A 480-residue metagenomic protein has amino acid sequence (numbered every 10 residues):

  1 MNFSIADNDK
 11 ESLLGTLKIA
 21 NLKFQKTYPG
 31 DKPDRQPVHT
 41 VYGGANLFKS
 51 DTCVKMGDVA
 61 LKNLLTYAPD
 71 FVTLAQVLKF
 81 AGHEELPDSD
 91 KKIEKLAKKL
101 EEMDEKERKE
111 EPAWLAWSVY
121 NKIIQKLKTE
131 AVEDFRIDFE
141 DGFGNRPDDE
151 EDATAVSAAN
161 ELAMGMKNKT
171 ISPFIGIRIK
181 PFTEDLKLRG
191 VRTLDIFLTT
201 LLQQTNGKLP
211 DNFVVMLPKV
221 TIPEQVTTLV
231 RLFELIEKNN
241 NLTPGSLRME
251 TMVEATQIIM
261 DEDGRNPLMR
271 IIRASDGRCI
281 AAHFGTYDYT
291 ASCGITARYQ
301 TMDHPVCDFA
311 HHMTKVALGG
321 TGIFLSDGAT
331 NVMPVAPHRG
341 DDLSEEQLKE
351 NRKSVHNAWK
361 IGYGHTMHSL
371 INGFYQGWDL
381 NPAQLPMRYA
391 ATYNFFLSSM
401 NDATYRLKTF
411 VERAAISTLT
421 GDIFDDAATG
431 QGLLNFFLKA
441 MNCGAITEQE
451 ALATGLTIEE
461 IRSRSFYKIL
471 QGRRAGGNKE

Functional and structural regions predicted by a protein language model:
M1-E480: Expand to "…catalyze enediolate/carbanion chemistry for C-C bond making/breaking, isomerization, decarboxylation
